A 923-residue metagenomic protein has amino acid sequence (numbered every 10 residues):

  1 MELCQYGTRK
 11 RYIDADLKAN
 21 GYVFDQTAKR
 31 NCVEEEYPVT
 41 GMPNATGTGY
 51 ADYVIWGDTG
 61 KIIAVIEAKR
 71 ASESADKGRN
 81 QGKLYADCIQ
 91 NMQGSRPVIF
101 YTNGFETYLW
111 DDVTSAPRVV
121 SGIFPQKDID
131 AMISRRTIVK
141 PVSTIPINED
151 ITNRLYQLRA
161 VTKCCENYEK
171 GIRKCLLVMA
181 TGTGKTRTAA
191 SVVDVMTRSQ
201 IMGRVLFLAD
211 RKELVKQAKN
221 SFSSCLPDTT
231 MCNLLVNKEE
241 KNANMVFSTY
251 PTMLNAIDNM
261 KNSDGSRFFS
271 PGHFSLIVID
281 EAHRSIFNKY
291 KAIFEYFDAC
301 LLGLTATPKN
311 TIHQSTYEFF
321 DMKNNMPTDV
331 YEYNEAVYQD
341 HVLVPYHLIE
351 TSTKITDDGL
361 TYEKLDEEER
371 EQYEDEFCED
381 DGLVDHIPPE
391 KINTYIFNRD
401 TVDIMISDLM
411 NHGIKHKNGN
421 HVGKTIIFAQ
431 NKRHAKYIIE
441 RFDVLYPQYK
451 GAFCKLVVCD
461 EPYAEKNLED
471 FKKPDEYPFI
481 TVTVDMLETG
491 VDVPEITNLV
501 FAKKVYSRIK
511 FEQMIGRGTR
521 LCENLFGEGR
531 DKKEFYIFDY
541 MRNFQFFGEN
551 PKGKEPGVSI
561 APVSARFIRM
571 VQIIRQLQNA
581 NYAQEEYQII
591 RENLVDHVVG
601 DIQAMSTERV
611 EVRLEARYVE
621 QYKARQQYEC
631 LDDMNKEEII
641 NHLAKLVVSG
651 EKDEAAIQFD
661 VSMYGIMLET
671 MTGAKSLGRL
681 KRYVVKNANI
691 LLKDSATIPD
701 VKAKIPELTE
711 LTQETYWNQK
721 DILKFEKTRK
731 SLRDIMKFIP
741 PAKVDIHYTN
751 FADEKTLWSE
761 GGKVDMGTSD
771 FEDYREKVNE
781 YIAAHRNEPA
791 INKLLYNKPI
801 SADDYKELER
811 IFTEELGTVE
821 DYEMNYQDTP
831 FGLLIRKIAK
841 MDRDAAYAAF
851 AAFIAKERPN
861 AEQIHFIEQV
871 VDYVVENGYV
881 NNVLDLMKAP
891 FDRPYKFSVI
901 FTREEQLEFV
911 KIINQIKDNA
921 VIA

Functional and structural regions predicted by a protein language model:
M1-R204, E213, Q217-T229, N242-M245 (+2 more regions): ATP-dependent helicase/translocase motor core
I147-D150, K163, G382-F397, I404-D408 (+3 more regions): Long, largely alpha-helical accessory region at the distal end of helicase-like NTP-driven motors
L177-V178, G203-R211, G423-N431: Conserved RecA-like ASCE P-loop NTPase motor core of nucleic-acid helicases/translocases
N237-M245, P251-G272, K291: Conserved helix/coil segment N-terminal to the catalytic DExD/H
N244, D375-C378, G382-T481: Conserved C-terminal RecA-like helicase domain
T252, L276, K450, C454-V558: Conserved RecA-like P-loop NTPase helicase motor core
G265-G303: SF2 helicase catalytic motif II
Q314-V422: Interdomain helical connector at the RecA1-RecA2 junction of SF1/SF2 helicase-like NTPases
